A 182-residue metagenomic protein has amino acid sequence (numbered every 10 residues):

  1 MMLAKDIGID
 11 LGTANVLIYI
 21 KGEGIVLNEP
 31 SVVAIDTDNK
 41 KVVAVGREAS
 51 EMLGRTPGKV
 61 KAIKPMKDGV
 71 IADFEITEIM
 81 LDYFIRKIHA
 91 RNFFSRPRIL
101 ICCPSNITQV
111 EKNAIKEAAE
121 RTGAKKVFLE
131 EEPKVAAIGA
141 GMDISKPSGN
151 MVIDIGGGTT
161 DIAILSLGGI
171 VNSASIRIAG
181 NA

Functional and structural regions predicted by a protein language model:
M1-I155, A163-A182: Nucleotide/phosphate-binding catalytic cleft detector across ATP-hydrolyzing and phosphate-transferring enzymes
T160: Metal-dependent DNA phosphodiester-chemistry modules and their immediately adjacent helices/loops in DNA-processing
